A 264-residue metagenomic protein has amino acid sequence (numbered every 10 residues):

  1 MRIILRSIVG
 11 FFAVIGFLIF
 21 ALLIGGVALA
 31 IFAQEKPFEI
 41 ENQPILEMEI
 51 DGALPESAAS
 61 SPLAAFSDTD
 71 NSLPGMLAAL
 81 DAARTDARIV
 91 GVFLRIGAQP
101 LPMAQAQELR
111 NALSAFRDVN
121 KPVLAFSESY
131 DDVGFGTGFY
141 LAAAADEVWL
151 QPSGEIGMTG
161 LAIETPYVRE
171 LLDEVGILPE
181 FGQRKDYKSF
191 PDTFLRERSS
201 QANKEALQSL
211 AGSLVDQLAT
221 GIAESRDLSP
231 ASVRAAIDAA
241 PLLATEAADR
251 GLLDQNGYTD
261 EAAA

Functional and structural regions predicted by a protein language model:
M1-P230, R234-P241, G257, E261-A264: Small-residue-centered hinge/linker elements
A244: Short, acidic, Ser/Thr-enriched surface-loop or helix-capping motifs
